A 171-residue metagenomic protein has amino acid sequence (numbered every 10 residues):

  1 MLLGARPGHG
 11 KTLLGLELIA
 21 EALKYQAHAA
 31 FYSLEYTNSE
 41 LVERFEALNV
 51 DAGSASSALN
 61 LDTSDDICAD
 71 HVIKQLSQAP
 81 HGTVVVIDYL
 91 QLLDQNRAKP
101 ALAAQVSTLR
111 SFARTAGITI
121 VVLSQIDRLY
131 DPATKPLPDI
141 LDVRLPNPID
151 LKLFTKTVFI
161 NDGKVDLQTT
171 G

Functional and structural regions predicted by a protein language model:
M1-G4, A30: Short hydrophobic/aromatic beta-strand immediately N-terminal to the Walker A/P-loop
G8: Walker A (P-loop) phosphate-binding loop of P-loop NTPases
K11: Conserved lysine of the Walker
L14, L18: Hydrophobic positions on the alpha1 helix immediately C-terminal to the Walker A/P-loop
E21-K24, G53, S77-A79, S111-A116 (+1 more regions): Conserved catalytic network of the ASCE P-loop NTPase/AAA+ motor domain
Y25-P100, A104, G163, Q168-T169: Conserved inter-motif catalytic segment of the P-loop NTP-binding fold
A103-V106, L151: Amphipathic alpha-helical transducer elements in NTP-driven molecular machines
R110-G171: Phosphate-binding/switch region of NTP-binding enzymes
